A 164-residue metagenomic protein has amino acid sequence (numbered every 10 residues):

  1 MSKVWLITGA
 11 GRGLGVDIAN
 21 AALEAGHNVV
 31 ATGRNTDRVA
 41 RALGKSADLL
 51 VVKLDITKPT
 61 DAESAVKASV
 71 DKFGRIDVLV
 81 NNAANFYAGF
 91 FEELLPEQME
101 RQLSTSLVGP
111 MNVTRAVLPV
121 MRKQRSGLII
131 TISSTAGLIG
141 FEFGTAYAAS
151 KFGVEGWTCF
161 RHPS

Functional and structural regions predicted by a protein language model:
G11-G13: Conserved glycine-rich cofactor-binding loop
A25-A40: Conserved glycine-rich Rossmann-like NAD(P)H-binding loop of the short-chain dehydrogenase/reductase
L54-S64, P96-E97: The beta1-alpha1 cofactor-binding region of Rossmann-like NAD(H)/NADP(H)-dependent oxidoreductases
F90-F91, L95-E100: Substrate-binding pocket helix/loop in short-chain dehydrogenase/reductase
E92, I139-A146: Active-site loop immediately N-terminal to the catalytic Tyr-X3-Lys motif of short-chain dehydrogenase/reductase
T114, S150: Active-site helix of classical SDR
S134: Residue(s) in the substrate-gating loop at a strand-loop-helix junction that position the organic substrate next
